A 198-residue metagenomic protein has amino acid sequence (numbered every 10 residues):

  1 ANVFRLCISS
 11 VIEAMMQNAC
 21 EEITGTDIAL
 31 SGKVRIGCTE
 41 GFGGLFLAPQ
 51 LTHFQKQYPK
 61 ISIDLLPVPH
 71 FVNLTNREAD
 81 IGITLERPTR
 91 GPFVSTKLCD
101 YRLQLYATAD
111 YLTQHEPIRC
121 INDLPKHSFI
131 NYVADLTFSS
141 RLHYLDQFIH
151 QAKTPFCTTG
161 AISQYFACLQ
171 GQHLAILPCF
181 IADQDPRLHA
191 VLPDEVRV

Functional and structural regions predicted by a protein language model:
A1, T39, T108: Residue-level signal for threonine
A1-G25: Alpha-helical "hinge/linker" immediately C-terminal to small N-terminal DNA-binding modules
S31-G91: Central regulatory/effector-binding core of bacterial HTH transcription factors
N76, P88-V198: C-terminal regulatory
